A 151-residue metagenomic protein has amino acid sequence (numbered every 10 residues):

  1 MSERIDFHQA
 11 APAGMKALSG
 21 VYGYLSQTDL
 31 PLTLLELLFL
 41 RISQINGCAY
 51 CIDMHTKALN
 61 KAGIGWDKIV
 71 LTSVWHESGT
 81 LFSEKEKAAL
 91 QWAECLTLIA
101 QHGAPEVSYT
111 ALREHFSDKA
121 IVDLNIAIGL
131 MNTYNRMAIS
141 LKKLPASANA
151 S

Functional and structural regions predicted by a protein language model:
M1-S151: Hydrophobic alpha-helical segments
